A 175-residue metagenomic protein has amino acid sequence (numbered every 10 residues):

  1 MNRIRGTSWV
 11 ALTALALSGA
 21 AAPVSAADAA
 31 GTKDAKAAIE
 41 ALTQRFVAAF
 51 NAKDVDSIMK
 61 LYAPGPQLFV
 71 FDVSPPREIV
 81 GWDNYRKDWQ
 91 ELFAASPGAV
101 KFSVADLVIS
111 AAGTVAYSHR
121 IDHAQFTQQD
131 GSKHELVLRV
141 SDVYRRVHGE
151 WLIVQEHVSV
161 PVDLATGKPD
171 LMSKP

Functional and structural regions predicted by a protein language model:
M1-A11: Bacterial N-terminal signal peptides that target proteins for export
A11-T13, L17: Hydrophobic helical h-region of N-terminal Sec-dependent signal peptides in bacterial secretory/periplasmic proteins
L17, A21-P64, N84, P169-P175: Short, low-complexity N-terminal intrinsically disordered segments enriched in polar/charged residues
A37, V55-A111, I121, E135 (+1 more regions): A solvent-exposed, acidic/Ser-Thr-rich amphipathic alpha-helical stretch
F46, I58-M59, G81, Y85 (+3 more regions): Hydrophobic pocket/interface hotspot
T114-A124: A short hydrophobic beta-strand element
A124-Q128, Y144: Beta-strand elements of well-folded, non-transmembrane domains
L136-G167: Short beta-strand edge/turn micro-motifs at domain boundaries
